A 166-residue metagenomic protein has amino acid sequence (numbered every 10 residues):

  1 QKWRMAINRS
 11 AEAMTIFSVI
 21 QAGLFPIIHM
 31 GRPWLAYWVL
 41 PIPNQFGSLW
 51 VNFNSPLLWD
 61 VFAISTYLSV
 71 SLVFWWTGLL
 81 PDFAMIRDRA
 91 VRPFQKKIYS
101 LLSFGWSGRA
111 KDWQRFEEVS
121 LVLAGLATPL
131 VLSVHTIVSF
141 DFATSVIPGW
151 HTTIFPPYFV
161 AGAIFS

Functional and structural regions predicted by a protein language model:
Q1-W34: Membrane helical hairpin/interfacial module
N8, N44, N52-N54: Detector for Asparagine
A22-F25, Q45-W50: Hydrophobic alpha-helical transmembrane segments and adjacent interfacial helices in integral membrane proteins
M30-Q45: Functional transmembrane-helix hotspots
S48, F53-S166: Long, contiguous internal "core" modules enriched in hydrophobic/ aromatic residues
